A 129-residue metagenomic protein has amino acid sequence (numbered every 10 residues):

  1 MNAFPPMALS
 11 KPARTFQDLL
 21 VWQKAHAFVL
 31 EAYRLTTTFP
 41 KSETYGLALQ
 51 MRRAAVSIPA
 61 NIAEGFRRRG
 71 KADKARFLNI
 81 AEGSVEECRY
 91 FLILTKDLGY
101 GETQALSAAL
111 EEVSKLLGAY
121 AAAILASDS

Functional and structural regions predicted by a protein language model:
M1-S129: Amphipathic alpha-helical assembly/interaction segments
